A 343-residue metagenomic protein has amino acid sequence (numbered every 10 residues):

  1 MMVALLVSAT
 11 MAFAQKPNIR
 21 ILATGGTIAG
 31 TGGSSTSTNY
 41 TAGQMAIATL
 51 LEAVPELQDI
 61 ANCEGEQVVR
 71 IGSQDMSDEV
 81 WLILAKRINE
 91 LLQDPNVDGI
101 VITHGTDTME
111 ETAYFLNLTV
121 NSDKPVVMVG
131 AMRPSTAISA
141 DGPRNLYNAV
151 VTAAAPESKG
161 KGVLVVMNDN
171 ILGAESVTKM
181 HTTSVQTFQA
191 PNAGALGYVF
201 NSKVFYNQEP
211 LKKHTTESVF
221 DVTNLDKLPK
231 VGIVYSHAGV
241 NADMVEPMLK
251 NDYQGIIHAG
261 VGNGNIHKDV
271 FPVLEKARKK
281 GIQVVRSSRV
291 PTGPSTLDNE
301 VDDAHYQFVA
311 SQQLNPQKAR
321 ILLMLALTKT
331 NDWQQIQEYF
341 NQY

Functional and structural regions predicted by a protein language model:
M1-Q15: Bacterial Sec-dependent N-terminal signal peptides
A14-E90, P272: ATP/NTP phosphate-donor binding region
K16, L22, A46, L50-L57 (+2 more regions): Accessory alpha-helical/coil subdomains and C-terminal extensions that flank or cap enzyme catalytic cores
S35-Q44, T108, Y114-V127, G142-N148 (+2 more regions): A glycine- and small-aliphatic-rich helix-loop capping segment at beta-alpha/alpha-beta transitions that lines
D94-M109, N251-N263: Short acidic, glycine-rich surface-loop motifs adjacent to enzyme active sites
I102-K124, I266-E275: Short Gly/Thr/Asp-enriched flexible loops that form oxyanion-binding sites at enzyme active sites
M128-F200: Internal gly/pro-rich beta-alpha loop/helix module that stabilizes soluble enzyme cofactors or their anionic handles
N263-Y343: C-terminal non-catalytic interaction/assembly regions of soluble proteins
